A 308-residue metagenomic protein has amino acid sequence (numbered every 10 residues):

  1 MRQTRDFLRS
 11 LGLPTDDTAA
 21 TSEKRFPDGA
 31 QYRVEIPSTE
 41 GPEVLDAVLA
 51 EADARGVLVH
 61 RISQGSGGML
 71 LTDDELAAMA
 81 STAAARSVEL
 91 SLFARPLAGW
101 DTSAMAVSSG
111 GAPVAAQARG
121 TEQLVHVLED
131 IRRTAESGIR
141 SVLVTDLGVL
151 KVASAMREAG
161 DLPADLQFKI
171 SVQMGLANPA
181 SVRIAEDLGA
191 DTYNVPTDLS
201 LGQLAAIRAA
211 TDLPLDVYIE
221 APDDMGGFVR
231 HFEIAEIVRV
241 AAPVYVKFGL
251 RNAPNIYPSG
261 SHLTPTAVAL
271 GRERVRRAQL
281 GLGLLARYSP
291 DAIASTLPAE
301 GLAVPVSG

Functional and structural regions predicted by a protein language model:
M1-I139, V144-L176, L201-G308: Active-site pocket-lining/capping segments in soluble small-molecule metabolic enzymes
V142, A190-P196: Conserved catalytic-core segments centered on acid/base and nucleophilic motifs
